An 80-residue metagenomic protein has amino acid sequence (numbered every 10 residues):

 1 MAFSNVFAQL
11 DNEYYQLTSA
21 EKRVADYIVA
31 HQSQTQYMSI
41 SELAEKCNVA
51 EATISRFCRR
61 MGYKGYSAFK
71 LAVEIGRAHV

Functional and structural regions predicted by a protein language model:
A2-D26, A30-Y37, S41-R77: HTH-adjacent hinge/linker in prokaryotic transcriptional regulators
